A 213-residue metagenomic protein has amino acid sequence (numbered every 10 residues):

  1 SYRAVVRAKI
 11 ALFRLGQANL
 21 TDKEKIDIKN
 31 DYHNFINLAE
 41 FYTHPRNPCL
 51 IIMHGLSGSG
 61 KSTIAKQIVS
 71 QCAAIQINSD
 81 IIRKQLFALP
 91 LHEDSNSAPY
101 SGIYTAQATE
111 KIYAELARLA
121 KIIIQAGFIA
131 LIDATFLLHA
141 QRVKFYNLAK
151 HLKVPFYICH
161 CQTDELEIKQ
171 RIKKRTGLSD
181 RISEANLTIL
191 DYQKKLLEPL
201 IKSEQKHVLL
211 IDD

Functional and structural regions predicted by a protein language model:
S1-E40: Helix-rich C-terminal or lid/interface subdomains of diverse kinases
F41-P48: Phosphate-binding P-loop
I51-M53: Hydrophobic anchor at the beta1->P-loop junction of P-loop NTPases
L56-S57: The conserved Walker
K61: Conserved lysine of the Walker
K66-F128, Q170, K174-R175: Conserved substrate/cofactor phosphate-moiety recognition/catalytic segment in nucleotide-dependent phosphotransferases
H151-I172: Conserved phosphate-donor/acceptor-positioning beta-strand/loop module used by diverse small-molecule
K174-D213: Small-molecule kinase domains that catalyze NTP-dependent phosphoryl transfer to phosphate-bearing small molecules
